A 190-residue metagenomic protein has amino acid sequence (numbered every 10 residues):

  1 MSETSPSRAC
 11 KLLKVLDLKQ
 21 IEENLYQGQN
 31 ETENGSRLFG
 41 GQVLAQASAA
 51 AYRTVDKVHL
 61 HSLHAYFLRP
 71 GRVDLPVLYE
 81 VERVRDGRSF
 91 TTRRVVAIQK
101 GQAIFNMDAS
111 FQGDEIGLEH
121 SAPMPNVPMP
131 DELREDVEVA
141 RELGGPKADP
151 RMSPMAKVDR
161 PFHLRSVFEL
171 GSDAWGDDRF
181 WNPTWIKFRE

Functional and structural regions predicted by a protein language model:
M1-E190: Terminal targeting signals and extreme-terminal segments of soluble enzymes
